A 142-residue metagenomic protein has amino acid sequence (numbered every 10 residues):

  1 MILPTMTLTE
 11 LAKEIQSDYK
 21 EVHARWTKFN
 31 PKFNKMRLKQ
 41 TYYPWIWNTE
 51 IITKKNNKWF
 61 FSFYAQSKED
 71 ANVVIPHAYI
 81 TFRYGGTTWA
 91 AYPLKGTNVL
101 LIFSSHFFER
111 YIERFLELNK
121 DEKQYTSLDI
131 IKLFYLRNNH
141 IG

Functional and structural regions predicted by a protein language model:
M1-G142: Ribonuclease/tRNase effector modules and their secretory precursors
